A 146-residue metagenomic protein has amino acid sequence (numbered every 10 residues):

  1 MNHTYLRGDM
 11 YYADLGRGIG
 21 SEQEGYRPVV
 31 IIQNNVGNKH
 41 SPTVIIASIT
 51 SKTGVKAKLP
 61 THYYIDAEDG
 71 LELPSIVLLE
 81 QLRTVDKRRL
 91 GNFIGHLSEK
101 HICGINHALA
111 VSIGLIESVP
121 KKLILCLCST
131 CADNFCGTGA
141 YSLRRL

Functional and structural regions predicted by a protein language model:
M1-G137, Y141-L146: Conserved functional hotspots at enzyme active or ligand-binding sites that engage polyanionic ligands
